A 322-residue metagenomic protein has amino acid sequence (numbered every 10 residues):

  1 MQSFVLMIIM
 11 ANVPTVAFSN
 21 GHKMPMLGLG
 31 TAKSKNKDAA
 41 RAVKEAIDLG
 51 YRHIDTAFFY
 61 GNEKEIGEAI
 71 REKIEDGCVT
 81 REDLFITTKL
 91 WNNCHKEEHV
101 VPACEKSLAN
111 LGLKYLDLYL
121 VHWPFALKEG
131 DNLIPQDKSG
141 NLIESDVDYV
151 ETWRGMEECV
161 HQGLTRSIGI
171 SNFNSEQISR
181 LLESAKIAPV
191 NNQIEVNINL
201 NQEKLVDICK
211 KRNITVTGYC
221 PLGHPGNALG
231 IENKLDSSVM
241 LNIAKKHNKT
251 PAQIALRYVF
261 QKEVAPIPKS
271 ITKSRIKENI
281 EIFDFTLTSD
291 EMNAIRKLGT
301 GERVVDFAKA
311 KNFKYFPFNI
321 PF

Functional and structural regions predicted by a protein language model:
M1-I9: N-terminal amphipathic/basic-hydrophobic helices that include classical n-h-c signal peptides and signal-anchor
I8-L84, E98-P102, K114, P221-G226 (+1 more regions): N-terminal binding-site loop/beta-alpha segment at the start of enzyme catalytic domains that lines or forms
G28, D55-F58, D117-L120, G169 (+1 more regions): Residues embedded in well-ordered beta-strands within globular domains across many folds
R52, K114-D117, R166, V190: Short acidic/polar active-site loop segments enriched in Thr and Asp
K64-E75, C104-L108, M156, I178 (+1 more regions): Short, well-ordered amphipathic alpha-helices
T80-C94, L118-P124, Q193-V196: A short, structured active-site edge motif that brings together acidic residues
V100-V121, E158-Q162: CE4/NodB-like, metal-dependent polysaccharide N-deacetylase domain that modifies extracellular/periplasmic N-acetylated
F125-F322: Beta/alpha (TIM)-barrel catalytic core signal, keyed to glycine-rich beta->alpha loops juxtaposed to Asp/Glu that bind
